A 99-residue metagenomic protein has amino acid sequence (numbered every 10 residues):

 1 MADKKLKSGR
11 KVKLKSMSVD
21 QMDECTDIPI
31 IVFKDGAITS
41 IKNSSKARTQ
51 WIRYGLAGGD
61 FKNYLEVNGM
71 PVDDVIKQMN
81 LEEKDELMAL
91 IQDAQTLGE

Functional and structural regions predicted by a protein language model:
M1-K11: Short acidic-hydrophobic surface loop/beta-edge motif
L14: Active-site-proximal beta-strand elements of phosphoester/diester hydrolases
M17-E99: Short, surface-exposed, charged amphipathic helix/loop patches that serve as local interaction elements
